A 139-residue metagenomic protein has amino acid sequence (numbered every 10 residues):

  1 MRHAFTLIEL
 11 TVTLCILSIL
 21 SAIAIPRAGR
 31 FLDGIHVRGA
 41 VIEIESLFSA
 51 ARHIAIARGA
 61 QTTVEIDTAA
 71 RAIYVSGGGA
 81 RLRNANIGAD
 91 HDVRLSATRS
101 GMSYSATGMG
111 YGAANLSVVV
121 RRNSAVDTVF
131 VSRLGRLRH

Functional and structural regions predicted by a protein language model:
M1-F5, R138-H139: N-terminal leader/signal peptides at the extreme start of proteins
H3-C15: N-terminal signal-anchor/signal peptide hydrophobic helix marking the start of the first transmembrane segment
T11, I19, I23-H139: N-terminal helix-rich module
